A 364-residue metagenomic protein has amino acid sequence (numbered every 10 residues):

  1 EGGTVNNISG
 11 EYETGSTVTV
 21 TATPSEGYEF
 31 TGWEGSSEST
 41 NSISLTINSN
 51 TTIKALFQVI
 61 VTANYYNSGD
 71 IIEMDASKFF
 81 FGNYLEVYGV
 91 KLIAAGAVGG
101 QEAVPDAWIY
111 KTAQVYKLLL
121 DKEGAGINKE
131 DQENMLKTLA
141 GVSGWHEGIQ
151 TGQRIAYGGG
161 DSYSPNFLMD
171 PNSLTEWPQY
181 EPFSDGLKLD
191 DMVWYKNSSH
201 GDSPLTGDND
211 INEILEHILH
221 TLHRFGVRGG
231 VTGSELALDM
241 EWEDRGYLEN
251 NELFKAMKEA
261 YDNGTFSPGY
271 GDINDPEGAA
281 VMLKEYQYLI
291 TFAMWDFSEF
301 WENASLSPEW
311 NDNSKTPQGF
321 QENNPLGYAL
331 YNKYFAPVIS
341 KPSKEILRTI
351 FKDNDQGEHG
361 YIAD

Functional and structural regions predicted by a protein language model:
E1-E11: Conserved N-terminal submotifs of small, disulfide-stabilized extracellular modules
S16-I43: Surface-exposed interfaces of beta-sheet-rich extracellular modules
S42-I60: Conserved "repeat-terminator" motif of extracellular CCP/Sushi domains
K54-S68, E358-D364: Low-complexity, Pro/Thr/Ser/Gly/Ala-rich linker/spacer regions in secreted, extracellular modular proteins
I60-Y88: N-terminal low-complexity, Pro/Thr/Ser-rich intrinsically disordered segments that act as propeptides or flexible
V87-E259: Acidic/His-rich structured neighborhood in mature extracellular/periplasmic domains
V227-N303, P308-N311: Post-HExxH zinc-binding segment in Zn-dependent metallohydrolases
Q287-D364: Pan-zinc metallopeptidase signature
